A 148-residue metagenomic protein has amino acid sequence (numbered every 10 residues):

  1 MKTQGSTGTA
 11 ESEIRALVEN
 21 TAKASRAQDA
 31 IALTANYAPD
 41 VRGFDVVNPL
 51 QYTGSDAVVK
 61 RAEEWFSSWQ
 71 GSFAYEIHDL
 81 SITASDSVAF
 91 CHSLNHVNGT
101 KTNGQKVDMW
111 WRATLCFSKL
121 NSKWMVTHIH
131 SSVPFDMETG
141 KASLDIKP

Functional and structural regions predicted by a protein language model:
M1-S12, I146-P148: Basic/polar N-terminal segments that are highly enriched at the extreme N-terminus, encompassing both cleavable
G8-S12, A16-L17, A30-S85, L94: A solvent-exposed, acidic/Ser-Thr-rich amphipathic alpha-helical stretch
T21, I77-I82, N95-V97, R112-S118 (+1 more regions): Hydrophobic/aromatic beta-strand elements that line small-molecule binding cavities or substrate pockets in beta-rich
T21, S25-D29: Short helix-adjacent coil turns
N98-V107: Short, cysteine-centered beta-strand-loop-beta hairpins and adjacent loop/turn segments enriched in charged/polar
W110-G140: Short beta-strand edge/turn micro-motifs at domain boundaries
